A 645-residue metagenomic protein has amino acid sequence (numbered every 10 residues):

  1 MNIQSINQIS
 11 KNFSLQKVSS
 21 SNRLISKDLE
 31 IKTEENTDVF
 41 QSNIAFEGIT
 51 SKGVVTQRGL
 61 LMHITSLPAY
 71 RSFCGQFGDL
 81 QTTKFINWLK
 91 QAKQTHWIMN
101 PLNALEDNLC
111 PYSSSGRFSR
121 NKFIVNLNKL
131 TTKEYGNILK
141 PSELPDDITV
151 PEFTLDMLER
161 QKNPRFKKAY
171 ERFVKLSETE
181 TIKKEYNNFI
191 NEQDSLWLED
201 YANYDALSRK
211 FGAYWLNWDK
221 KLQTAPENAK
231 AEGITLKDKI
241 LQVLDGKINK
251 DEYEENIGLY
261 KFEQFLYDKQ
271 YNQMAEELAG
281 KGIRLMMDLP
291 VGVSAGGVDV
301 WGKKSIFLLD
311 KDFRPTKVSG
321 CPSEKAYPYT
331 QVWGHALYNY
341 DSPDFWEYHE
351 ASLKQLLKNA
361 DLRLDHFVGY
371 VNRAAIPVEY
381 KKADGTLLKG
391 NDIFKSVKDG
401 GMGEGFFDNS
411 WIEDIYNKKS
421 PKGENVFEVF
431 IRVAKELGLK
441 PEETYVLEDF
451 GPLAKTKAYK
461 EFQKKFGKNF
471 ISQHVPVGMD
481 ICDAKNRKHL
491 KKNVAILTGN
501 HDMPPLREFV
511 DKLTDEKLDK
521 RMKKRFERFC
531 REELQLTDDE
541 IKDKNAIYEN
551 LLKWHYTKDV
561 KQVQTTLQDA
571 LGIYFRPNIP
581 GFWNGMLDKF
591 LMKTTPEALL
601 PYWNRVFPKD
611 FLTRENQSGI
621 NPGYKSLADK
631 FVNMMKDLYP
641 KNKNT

Functional and structural regions predicted by a protein language model:
M1-E47: Non-Sec secretion/translocation targeting segments of pathogen effectors
G48-Q57, L61-H63, Y70-R71, N108-D268 (+4 more regions): Alpha-amylase-like alpha-glycosidases and glucanotransferases acting on alpha-linked glucans and related
G53, L80-L105, N359: Catalytic domains of carbohydrate-active enzymes, especially glycoside hydrolases
G75-W88, F345-Q355: Short, acidic/polar
Q94-P101, L278, R284-P290, Q355-V371: Short acidic catalytic loops
Y260-S294: Conserved, well-ordered alpha-helix/loop/beta-strand core segments that scaffold catalytic motifs
L571-T613: Low-complexity, glycine/alanine/valine/leucine- and proline-rich hydrophobic stretches
Q617-K641: C-terminal accessory segments of extracellular proteins
